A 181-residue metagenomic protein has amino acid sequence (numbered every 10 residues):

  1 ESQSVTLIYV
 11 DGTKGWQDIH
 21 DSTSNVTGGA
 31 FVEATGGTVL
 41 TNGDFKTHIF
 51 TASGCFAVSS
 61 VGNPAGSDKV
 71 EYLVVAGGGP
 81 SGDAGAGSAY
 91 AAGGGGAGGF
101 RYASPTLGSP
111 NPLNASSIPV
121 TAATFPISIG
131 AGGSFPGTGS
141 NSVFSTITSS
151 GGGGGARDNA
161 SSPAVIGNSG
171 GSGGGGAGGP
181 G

Functional and structural regions predicted by a protein language model:
E1-G181: Glycine-biased low-complexity/repetitive sequence motifs
